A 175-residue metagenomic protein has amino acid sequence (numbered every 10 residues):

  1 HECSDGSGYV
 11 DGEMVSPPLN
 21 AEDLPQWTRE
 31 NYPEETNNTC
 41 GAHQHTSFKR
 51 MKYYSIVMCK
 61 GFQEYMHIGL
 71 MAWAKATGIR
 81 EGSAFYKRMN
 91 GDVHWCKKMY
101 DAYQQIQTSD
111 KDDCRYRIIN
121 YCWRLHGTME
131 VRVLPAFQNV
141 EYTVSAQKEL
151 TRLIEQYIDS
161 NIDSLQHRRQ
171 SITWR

Functional and structural regions predicted by a protein language model:
H1-N38, K49-R175: C-terminal accessory/tail domains of diverse enzymes
G41: Aromatic- and glycine-enriched beta-alpha-beta binding-site module
